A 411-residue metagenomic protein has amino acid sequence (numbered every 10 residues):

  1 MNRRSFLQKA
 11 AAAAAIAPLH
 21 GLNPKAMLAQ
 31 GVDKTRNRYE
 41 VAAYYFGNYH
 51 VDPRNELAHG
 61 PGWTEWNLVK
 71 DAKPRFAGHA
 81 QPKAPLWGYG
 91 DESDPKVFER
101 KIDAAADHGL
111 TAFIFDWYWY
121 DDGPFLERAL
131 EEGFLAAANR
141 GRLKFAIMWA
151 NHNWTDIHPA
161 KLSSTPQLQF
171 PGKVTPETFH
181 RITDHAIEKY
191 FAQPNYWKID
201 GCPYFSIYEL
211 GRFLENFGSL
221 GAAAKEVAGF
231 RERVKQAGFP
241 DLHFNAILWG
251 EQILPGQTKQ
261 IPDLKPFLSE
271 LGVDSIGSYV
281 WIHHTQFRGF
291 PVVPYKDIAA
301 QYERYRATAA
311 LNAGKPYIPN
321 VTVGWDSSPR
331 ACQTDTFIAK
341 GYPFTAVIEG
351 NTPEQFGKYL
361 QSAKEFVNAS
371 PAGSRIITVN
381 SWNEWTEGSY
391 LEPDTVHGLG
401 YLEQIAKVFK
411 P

Functional and structural regions predicted by a protein language model:
M1-N2, L28: N-terminal secretory signal peptides
N2-R3, A15, P95, E384: A general, composition-driven signal for non-globular sequence regions
S5-A26: N-terminal export signals
V32-P411: Glycan-processing catalytic domains of CAZymes
